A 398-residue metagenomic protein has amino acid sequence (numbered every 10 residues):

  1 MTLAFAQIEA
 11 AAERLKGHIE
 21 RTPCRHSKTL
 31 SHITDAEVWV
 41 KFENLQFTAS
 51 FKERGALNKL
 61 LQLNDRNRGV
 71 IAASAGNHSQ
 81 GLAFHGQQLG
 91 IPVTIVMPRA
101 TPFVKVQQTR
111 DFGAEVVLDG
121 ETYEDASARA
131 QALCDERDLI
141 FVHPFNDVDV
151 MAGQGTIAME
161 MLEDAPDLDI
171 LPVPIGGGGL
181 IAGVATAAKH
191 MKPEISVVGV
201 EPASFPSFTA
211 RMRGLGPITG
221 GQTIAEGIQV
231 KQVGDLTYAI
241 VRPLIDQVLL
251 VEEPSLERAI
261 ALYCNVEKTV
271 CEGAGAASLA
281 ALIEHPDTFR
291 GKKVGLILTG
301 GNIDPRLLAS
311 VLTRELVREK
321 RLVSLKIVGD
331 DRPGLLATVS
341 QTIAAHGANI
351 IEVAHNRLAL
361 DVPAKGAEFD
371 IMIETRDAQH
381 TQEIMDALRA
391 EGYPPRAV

Functional and structural regions predicted by a protein language model:
M1-V398: PLP-dependent amino-acid enzyme catalytic core
